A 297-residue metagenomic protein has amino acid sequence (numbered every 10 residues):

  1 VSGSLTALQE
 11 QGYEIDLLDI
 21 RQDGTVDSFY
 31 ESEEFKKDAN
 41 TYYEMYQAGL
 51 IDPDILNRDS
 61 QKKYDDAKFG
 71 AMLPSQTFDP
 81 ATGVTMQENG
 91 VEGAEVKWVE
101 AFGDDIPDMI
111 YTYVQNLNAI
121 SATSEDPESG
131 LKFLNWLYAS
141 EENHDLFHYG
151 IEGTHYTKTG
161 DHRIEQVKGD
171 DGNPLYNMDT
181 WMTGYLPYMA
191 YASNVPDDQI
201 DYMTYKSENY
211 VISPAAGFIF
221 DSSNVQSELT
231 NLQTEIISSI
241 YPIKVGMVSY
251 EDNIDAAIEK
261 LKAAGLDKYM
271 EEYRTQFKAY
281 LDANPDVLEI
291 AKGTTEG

Functional and structural regions predicted by a protein language model:
V1-G297: Extracytoplasmic/secretory soluble proteins
